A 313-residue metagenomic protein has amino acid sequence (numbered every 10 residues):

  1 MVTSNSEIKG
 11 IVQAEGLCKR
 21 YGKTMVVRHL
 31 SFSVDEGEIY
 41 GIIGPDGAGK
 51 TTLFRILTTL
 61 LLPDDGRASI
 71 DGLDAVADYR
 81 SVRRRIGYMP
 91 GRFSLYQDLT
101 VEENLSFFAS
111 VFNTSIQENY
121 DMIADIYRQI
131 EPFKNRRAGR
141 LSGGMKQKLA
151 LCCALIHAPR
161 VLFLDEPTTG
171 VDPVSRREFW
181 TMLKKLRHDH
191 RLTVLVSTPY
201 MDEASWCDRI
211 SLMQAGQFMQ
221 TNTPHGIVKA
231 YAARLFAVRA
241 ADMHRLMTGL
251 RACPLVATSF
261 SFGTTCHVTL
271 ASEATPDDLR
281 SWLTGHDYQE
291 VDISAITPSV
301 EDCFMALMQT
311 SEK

Functional and structural regions predicted by a protein language model:
G66-D74, S81-V82: Conserved ABC transporter NBD signature motif
R137-G144: Conserved ABC ATPase signature
L151: Hydrophobic anchor residue at the start of the ABC signature
L162-D165: Catalytic Walker B motif of ABC-type/P-loop ATPase nucleotide-binding domains
